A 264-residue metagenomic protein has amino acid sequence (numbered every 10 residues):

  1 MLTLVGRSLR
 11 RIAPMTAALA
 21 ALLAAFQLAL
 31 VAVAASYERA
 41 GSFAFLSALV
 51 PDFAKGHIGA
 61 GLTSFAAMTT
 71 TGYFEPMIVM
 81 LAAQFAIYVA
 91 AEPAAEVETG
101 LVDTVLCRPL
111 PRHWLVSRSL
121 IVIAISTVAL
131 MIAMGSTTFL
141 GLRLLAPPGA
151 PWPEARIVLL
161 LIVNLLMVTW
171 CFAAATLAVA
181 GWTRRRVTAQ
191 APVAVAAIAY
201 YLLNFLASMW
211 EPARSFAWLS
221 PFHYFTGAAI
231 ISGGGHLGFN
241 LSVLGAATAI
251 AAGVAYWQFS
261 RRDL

Functional and structural regions predicted by a protein language model:
L2-A24, W114, S119, R185-V195: Alpha-helical transmembrane segments and their helix-start/interface "positive-inside/aromatic belt" motifs in integral
L4, R11-I12, A24-M68, P192-L264: Terminal transmembrane helical anchor/hairpin motif
L23-V31, E92, S117-L177, H236 (+1 more regions): Secretory targeting signals
T69-A95, V193-A194: Long, hydrophobic alpha-helical segments
Y73-A86, N164-F172, V243-A249: Hydrophobic alpha-helical transmembrane segments
A86-V89, T137, C171-A175, P221 (+1 more regions): Hydrophobic/aromatic residues in alpha-helical transmembrane segments
E92-I125: Helix-loop-helix units of permease transmembrane domains in multi-pass membrane transporters, especially ABC
V163-A199: A structural motif at transmembrane helix-loop-helix junctions in multipass membrane proteins
